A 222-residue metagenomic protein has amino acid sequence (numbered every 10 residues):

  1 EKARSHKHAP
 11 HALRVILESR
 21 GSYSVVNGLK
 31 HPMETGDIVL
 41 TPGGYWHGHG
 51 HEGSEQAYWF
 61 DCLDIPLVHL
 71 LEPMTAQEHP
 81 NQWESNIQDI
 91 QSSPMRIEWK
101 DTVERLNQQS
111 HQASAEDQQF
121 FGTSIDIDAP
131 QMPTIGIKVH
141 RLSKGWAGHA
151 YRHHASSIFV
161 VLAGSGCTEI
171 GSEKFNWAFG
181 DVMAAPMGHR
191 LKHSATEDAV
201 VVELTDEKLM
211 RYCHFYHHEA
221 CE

Functional and structural regions predicted by a protein language model:
E1-K7, T123-I125, I137-H153: Conserved short histidine dyad/triad with adjacent acidic residue
A3-T35, T41, Y45, R152-F179: A short beta-strand-loop-beta hairpin characteristic of the jelly-roll/cupin
H6, E52, P130-M132, Y151 (+1 more regions): Generic structural signal for beta-strand residues in well-ordered domains
R14-V15, L40, S54-M74, E197-H218: A short hydrophobic beta-strand segment most commonly corresponding to one strand of the jelly-roll/cupin
G21, W46-H47, I65-L67, G166 (+2 more regions): Surface-exposed, flexible loop/turn segments at secondary-structure boundaries
V26, P32-E52, W59-C62, W177-E197 (+1 more regions): Conserved metal-binding segment of the jelly-roll/cupin
M74-K138, H217-E222: A short, N-terminal "cap"/entry segment at the start of jelly-roll beta-barrel domains of the cupin/DSBH fold
Q131, I137-H140, K144, H149 (+1 more regions): C-terminal functional regions that serve as terminal interaction/effector modules
